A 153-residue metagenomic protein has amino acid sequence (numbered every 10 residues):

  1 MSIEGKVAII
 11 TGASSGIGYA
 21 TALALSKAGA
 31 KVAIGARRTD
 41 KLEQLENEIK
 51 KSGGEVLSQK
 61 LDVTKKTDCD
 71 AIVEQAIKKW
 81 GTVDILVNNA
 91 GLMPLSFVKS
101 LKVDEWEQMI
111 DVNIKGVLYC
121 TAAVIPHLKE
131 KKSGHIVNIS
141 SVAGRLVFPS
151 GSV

Functional and structural regions predicted by a protein language model:
V7, S14-S15: Conserved glycine-rich cofactor-binding loop
A30-L45: Conserved glycine-rich Rossmann-like NAD(P)H-binding loop of the short-chain dehydrogenase/reductase
T39, L61-A71, V103: The beta1-alpha1 cofactor-binding region of Rossmann-like NAD(H)/NADP(H)-dependent oxidoreductases
F97-V98, E105-I110: Substrate-binding pocket helix/loop in short-chain dehydrogenase/reductase
L101, V147-V153: Active-site loop-to-helix junction immediately N-terminal to the catalytic Tyr of the SDR YXXXK motif in Rossmann-fold
T121-A122: A short, exposed helix-loop element centered on a Lys and neighboring polar residues
S141: Residue(s) in the substrate-gating loop at a strand-loop-helix junction that position the organic substrate next
